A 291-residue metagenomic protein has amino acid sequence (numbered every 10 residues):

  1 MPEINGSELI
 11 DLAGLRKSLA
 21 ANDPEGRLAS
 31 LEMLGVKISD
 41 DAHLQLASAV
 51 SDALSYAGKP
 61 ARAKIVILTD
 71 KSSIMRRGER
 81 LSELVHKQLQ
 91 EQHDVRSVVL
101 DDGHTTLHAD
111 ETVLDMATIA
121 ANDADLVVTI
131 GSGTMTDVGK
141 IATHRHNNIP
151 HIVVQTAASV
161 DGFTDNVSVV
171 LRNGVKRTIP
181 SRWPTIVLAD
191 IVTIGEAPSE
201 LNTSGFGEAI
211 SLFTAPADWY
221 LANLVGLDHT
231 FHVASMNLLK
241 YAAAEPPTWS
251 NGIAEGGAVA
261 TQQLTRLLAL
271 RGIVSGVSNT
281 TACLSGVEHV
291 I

Functional and structural regions predicted by a protein language model:
P2-L126: ATP/NTP phosphate-donor binding region
L28-A29, P60, I119-N122, H144-H146 (+3 more regions): Solvent-exposed alpha-helices and their adjacent loops that cap or buttress functional pockets in soluble metabolic
L34, R145-A244: A glycine/threonine-rich phosphate-anchoring loop and its flanking beta-alpha core in nucleotide/phosphate-binding
L68-T69, G131, A189: Short beta-strand/turn micro-motifs composed of small residues that flank or help shape donor/cofactor-binding pockets
K71-I74, S132-M135, A157: Short glycine-rich anion-binding loops that position phosphate/pyrophosphate groups of nucleotides and phosphorylated
R77-G78, T134-I141, V160-F163: Short glycine/serine/threonine-rich phosphate/pyrophosphate-binding segments that cradle anionic phosphate groups
T129-I130, V154: Structural motif
A234-I291: Active-site segments that bind and position negatively charged phosphate/pyrophosphate groups
